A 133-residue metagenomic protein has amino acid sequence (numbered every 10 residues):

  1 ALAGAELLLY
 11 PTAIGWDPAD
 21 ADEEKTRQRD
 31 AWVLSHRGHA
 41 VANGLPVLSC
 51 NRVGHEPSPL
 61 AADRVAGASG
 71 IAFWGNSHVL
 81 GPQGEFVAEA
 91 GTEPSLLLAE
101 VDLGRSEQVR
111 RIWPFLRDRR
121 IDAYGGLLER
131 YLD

Functional and structural regions predicted by a protein language model:
A1-L97: CN hydrolase (nitrilase-like) catalytic-core segments centered on the catalytic cysteine and neighboring Lys/Glu
L2, E107-D133: Cysteine/selenocysteine-centered motifs that mediate thiol-based redox chemistry or coordinate metal-sulfur cofactors
D30, L96, L103, D118-I121: Electropositive phosphate-/nucleotide-binding environments in soluble metabolic enzymes
G54, V101-D102, Y124-L127: Residue-level signal for alpha-helical context at structural boundaries
S95-I112: A short, polar/charged loop-to-alpha-helix boundary motif
